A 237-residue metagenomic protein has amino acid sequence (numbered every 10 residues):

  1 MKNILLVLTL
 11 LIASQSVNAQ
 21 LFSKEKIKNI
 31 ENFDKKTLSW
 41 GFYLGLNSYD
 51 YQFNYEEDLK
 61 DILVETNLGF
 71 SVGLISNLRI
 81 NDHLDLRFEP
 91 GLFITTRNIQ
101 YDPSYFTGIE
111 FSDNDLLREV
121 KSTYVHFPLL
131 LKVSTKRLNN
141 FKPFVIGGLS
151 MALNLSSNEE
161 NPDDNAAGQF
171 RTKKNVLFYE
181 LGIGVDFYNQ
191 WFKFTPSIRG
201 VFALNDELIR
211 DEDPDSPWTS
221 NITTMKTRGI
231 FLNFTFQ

Functional and structural regions predicted by a protein language model:
M1-D34: Cleavable N-terminal export/targeting peptides
I27-K28, D58-I62, S112-R118, N165-R171 (+1 more regions): Extracellular loop and loop/strand-boundary signature of outer-membrane beta-barrel proteins
N29-I30, D34-L38, L46-Q52, N77-N158 (+1 more regions): Gram-negative (and chloroplast) outer-membrane scaffold detector with strong preference for beta-barrel transmembrane
K36-L38, T66-F70, K121-F127, F141 (+2 more regions): Residues that define the transmembrane beta-barrel architecture of outer-membrane proteins
N47-S71, I75: Surface-exposed strand-loop-strand hairpins of Gram-negative outer-membrane beta-barrel proteins
Q52-D58, I99-Y105, S156-D164, E207-D215: Outer-membrane beta-barrel translocator domains and adjoining extracellular loop/strand segments of Gram-negative
F187-Q237: Predominantly the C-terminal beta-signal and adjacent terminal strand-loop region of outer-membrane beta-barrel
